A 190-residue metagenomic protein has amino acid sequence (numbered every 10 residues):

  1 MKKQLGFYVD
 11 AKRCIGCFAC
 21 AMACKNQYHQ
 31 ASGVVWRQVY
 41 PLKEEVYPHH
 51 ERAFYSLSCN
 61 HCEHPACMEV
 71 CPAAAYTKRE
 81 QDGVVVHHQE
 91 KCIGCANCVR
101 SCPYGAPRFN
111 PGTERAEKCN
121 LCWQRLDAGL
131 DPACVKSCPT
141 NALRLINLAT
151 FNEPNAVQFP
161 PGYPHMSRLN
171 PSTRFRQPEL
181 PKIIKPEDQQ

Functional and structural regions predicted by a protein language model:
M1-Q190: Non-ligating segments of multi-cofactor redox enzymes
